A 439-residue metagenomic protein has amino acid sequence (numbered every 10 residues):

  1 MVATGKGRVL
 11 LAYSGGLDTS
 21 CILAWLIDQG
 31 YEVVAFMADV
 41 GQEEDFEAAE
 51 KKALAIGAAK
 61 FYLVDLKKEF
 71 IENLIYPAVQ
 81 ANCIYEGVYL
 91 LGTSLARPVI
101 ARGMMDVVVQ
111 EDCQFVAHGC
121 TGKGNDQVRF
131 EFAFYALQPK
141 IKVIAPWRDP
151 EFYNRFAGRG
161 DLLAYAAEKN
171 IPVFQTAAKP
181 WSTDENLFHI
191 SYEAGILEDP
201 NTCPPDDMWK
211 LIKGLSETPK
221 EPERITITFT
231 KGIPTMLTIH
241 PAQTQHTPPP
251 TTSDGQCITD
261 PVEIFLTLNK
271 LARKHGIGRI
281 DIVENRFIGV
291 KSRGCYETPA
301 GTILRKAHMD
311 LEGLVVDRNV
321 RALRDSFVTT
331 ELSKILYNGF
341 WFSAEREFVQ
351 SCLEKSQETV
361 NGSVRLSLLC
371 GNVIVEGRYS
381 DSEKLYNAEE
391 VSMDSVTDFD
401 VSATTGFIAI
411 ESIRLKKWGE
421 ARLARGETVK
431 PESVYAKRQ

Functional and structural regions predicted by a protein language model:
V2-A12, L17-Q439: Nucleotide-activated chemistry modules centered on ATP-dependent adenylation/adenylyltransferase
